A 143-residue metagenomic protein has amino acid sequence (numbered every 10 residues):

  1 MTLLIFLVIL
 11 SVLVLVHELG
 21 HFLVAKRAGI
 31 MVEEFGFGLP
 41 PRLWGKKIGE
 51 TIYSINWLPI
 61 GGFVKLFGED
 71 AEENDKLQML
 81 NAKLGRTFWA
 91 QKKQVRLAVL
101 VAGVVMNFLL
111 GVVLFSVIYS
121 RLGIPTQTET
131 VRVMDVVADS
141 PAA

Functional and structural regions predicted by a protein language model:
M1-I5, P125-T128: Membrane-water interface of transmembrane alpha-helices in multipass transporters/channels
T2-F6, Q91-L100, N107: Residue-level signature of transmembrane alpha-helical entry/exit and packing/kink sites in multi-pass membrane
T2-L77: Small-residue-rich helix-interface/hinge motifs
F35, L58-P59, K65, A82 (+3 more regions): Generic detector of intrinsically disordered, low-complexity, polar/charged segments
N74-Q94, M106-A143: PDZ peptide-recognition modules
